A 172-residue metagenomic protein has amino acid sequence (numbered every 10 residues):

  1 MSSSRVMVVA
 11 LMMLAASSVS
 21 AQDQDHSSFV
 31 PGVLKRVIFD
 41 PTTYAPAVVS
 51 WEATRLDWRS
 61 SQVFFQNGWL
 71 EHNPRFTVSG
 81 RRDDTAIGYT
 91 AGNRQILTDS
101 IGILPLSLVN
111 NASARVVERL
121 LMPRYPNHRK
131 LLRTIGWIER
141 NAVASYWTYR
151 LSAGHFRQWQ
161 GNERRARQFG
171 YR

Functional and structural regions predicted by a protein language model:
M1-M7: Bacterial N-terminal signal peptides that target proteins for export
V8-I103, E118-K130, Q158-R172: N-terminal targeting leaders of membrane proteins
A45-L56, L97-V117, I135-S152: Membrane-active amphipathic alpha-helices enriched in small hydrophobic residues
A153-R157: Short helix-capping/linker segments at secondary-structure and domain boundaries
